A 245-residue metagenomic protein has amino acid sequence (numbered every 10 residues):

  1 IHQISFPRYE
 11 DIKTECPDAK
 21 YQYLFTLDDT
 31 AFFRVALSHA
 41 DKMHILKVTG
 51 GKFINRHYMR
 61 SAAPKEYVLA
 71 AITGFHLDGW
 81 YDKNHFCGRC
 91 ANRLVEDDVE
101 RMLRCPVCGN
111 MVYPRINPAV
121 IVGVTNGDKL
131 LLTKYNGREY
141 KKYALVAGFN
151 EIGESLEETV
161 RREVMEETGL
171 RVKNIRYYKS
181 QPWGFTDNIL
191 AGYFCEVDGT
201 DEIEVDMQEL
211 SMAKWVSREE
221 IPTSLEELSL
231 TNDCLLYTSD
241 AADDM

Functional and structural regions predicted by a protein language model:
I1-E15: General detector of N-terminal leader/presequence modules that precede the first folded domain
C16-A62, N150-D233: Unchanged
P64-G74, H85-A91: Short Cys/His-rich Zn2+-coordinating modules
G74-D82, L94-V99: Short, flexible, mixed-charge glycine/proline-rich loop motifs that serve as phosphate/nucleic-acid-contacting
H85, M102-L145, F149, R171-V172 (+1 more regions): N-terminal strand-loop-strand
G88-R89, E96, V120: Non-catalytic linker/capping segments at the edges of enzyme domains
N92-V95, Y113: Short functional micro-motifs and their immediate structural scaffolds
Y237-M245: Single conserved hydrophobic/aromatic residue that forms the stacking wall/gate of nucleotide- or nucleobase-binding
